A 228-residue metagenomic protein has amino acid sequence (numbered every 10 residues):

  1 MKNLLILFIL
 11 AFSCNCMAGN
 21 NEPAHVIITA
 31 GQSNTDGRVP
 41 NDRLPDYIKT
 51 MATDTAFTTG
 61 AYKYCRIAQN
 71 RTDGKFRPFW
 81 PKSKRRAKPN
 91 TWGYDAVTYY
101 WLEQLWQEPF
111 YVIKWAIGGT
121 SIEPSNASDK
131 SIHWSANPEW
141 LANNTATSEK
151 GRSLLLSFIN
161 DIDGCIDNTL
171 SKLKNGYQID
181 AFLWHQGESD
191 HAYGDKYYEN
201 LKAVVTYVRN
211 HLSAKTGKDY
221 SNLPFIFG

Functional and structural regions predicted by a protein language model:
N3-S13: Sec-dependent N-terminal signal peptides
G19-G228: Cell-envelope and extracellular/periplasmic
